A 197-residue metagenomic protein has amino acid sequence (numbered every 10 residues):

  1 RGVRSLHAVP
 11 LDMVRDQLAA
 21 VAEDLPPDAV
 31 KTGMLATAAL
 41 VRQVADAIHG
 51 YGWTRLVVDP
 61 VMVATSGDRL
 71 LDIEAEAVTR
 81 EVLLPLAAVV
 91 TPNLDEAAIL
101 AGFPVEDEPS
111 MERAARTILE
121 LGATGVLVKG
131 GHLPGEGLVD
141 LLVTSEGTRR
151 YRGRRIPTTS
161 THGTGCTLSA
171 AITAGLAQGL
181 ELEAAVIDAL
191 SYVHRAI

Functional and structural regions predicted by a protein language model:
R1-L70: Conserved N-terminal subdomain of the carbohydrate kinase-like
P27-T32, V57-T65, T91-L100, V128 (+1 more regions): Short beta-strands and strand-loop turn motifs
A36, M62-A64, E96, G130-P134 (+2 more regions): Glycine-rich beta-alpha junction loops
A39-G50, L142, G147-T148, E183-A184: Nucleotide and nucleotide-moiety/phosphate-recognizing core
I73-T148: Conserved phosphate/ATP/ADP-binding segment of small-molecule kinases
A98-I99, T159-L182: Short, small-residue alpha-helix embedded
M111-L119, E181-A196: Short, well-structured alpha-helical segments that form the helix of a local strand-helix-strand
R149-H162: Short pre-catalytic strand/loop immediately N-terminal to key active-site residues, enriched for Gly-Thr
